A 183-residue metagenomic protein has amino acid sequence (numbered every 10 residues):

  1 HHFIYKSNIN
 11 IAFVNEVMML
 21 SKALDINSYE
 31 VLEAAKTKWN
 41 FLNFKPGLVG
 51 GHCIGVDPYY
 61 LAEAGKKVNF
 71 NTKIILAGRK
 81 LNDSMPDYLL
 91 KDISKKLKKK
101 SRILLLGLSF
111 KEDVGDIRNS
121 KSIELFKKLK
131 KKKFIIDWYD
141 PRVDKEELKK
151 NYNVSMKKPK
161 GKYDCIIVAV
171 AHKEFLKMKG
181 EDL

Functional and structural regions predicted by a protein language model:
H1-L183: Structural/interface elements that position substrates and couple domains in central-metabolism enzymes
